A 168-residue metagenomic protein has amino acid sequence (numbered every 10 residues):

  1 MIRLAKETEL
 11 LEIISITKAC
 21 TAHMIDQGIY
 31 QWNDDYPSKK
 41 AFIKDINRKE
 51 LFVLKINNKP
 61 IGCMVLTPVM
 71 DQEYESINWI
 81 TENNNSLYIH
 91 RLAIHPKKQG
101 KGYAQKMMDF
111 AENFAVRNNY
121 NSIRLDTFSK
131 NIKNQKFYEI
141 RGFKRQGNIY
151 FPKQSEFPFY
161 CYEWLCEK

Functional and structural regions predicted by a protein language model:
M1-S15: A short beta-loop-alpha structural element at the N-terminal edge of CoA-dependent acyl/N-acetyltransferase catalytic
T21-A41: Conserved GNAT-fold acetyl-CoA-binding loop/helix
A41-V53, V69-D71, Y88: A short helix-loop-beta-strand connector motif used in the catalytic cores of GNAT acetyltransferases and, in some
E50-M64: Conserved beta-hairpin
V65-R91, Q99, K153: Conserved acyl-donor/pantetheine-binding loop and adjacent beta-alpha core of acyl/acetyltransferases and related
N83, N121, F128-I132, I140-R141 (+1 more regions): C-terminal "cap" of GNAT-fold acetyltransferases
I94, G100-N113, K136-I140: Conserved acetyl-CoA-binding loop-helix of GNAT-fold acetyltransferases
M108, A115-T127: Conserved GNAT acetyl-CoA-binding A-motif
